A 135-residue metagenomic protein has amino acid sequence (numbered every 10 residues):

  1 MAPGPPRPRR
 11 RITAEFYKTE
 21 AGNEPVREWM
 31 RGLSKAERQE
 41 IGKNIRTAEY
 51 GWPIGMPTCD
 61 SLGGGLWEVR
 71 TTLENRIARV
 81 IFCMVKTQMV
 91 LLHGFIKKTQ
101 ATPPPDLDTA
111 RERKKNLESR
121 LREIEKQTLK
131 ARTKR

Functional and structural regions predicted by a protein language model:
M1-I77, V85-M89, I96-R135: Basic, Lys/Arg-enriched alpha-helical interface segments
